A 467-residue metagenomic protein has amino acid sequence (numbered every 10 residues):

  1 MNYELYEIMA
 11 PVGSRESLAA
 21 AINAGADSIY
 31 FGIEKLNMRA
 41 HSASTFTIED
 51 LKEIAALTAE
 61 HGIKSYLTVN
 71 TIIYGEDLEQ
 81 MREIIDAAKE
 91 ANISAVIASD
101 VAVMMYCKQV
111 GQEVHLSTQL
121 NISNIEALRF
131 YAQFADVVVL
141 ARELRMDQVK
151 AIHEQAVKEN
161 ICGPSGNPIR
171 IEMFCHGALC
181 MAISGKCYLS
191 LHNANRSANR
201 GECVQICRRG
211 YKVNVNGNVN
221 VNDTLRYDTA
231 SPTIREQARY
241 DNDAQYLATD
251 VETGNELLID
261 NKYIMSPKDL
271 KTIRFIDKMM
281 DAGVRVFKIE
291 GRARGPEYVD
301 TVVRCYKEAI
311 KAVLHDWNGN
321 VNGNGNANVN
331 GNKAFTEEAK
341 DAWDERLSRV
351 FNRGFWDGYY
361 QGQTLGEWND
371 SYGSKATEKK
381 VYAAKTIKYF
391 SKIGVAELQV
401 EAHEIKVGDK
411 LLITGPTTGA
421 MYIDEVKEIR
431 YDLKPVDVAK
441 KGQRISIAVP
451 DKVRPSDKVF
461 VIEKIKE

Functional and structural regions predicted by a protein language model:
M1-A24, S28-A40, I54-A55, H61-T71 (+5 more regions): Surface-exposed amphipathic alpha-helical tracts and adjacent flexible/coil segments at the periphery of soluble enzymes
S44-D50, E79-I84: Charged helix-capping and loop-helix junction motifs
M81-S117: Well-ordered mid-protein domain cores that form the structural environment of catalytic cofactors
S123-L128: Short, glycine/polar-rich helix-capping loops at beta-to-alpha or helix-loop-helix junctions that flank or form
